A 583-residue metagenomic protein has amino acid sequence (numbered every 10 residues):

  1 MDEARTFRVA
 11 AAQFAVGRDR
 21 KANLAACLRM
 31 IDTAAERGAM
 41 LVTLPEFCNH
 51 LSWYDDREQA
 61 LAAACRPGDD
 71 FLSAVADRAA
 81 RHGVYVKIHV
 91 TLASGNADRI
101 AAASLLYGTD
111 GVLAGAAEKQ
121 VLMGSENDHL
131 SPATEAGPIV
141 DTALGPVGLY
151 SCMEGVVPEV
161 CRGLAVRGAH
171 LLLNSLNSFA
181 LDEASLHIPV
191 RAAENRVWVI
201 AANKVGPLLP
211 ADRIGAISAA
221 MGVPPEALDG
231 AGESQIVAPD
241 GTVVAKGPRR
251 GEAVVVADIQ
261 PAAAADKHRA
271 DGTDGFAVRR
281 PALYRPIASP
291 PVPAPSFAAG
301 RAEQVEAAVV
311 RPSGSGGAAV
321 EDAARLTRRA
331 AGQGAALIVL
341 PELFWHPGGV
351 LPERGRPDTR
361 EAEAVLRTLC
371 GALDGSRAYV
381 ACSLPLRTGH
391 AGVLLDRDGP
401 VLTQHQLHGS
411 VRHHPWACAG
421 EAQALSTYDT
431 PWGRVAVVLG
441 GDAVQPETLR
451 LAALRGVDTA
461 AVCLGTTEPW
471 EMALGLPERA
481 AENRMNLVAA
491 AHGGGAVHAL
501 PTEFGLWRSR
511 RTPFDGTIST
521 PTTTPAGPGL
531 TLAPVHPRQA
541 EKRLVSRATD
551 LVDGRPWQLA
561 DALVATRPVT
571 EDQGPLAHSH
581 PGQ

Functional and structural regions predicted by a protein language model:
D2-A15, F297-G317: Short beta-strand segments enriched in small/hydrophobic residues
Q13-A15, P45, E118, N203 (+4 more regions): Residue-level recognition of beta-strand->loop/alpha-helix junctions
A15-A22, L149-C152, P312-A319, V437-G440: Active-site mouth loops of central-metabolism enzymes
R20, A25-D110, S178-V197, V320-Q406 (+1 more regions): Cys-nucleophile CN-hydrolase/nitrilase-fold catalytic domain and related Cys-dependent amidase chemistry that acts on
M40-L41, L171, A336-L337, V435 (+1 more regions): Structural motif
C65-K87, G155-V254, T359-Y379, A443-L532: CN hydrolase (nitrilase-like) catalytic-core segments centered on the catalytic cysteine and neighboring Lys/Glu
P67, A93-H170, L176-L186, V190 (+7 more regions): Active-site catalytic loop in hydrolytic enzyme cores
P138-I139, K204-Q304, Q333, T427 (+1 more regions): C-terminal beta-strand edge segments of enzyme domains
